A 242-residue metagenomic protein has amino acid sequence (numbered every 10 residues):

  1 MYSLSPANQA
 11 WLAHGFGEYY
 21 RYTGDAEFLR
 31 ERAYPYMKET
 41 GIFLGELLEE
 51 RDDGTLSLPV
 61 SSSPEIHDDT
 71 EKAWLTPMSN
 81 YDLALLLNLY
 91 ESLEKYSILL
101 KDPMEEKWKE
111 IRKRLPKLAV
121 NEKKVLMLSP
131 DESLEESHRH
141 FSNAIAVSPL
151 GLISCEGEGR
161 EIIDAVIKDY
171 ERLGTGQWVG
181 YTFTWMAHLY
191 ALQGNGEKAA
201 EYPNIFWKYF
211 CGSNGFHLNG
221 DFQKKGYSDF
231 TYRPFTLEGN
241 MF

Functional and structural regions predicted by a protein language model:
M1-A26, E31, N80-F242: Active-site core of glycosidic bond-cleaving carbohydrate-active enzymes
F28-K38, T55-S61, E201-I205: Beta-strand segments within the central parallel beta-sheet cores of soluble alpha/beta enzyme folds
E39-Y96: Acidic/histidine-rich catalytic neighborhood
